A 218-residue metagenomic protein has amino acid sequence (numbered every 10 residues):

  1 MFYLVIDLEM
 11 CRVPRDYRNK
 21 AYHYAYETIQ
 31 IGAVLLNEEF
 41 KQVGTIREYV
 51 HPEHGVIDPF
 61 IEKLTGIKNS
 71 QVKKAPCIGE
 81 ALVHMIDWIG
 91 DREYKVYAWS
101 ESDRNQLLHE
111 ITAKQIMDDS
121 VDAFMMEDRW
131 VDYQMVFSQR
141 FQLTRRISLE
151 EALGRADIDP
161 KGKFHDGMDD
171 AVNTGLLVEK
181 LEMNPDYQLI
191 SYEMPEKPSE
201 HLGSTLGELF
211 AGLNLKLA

Functional and structural regions predicted by a protein language model:
F2-H109, G162: Conserved non-catalytic scaffold segment of RNase H-like nuclease domains
I6, V131, D169: Active-site flanking residues adjacent to catalytic metal/cofactor-binding acidic residues
M10-R12, M135, N173: Short, glycine/acidic-enriched loop or turn micro-motifs at the edges of active sites
Y49, E62-T65, V72, M135-M168: Active-site-proximal helix-loop-helix substrate-binding element of RNase H-like nuclease domains
S102-D128: Substrate-recognition/cap helix-loop segment adjacent to the acidic, metal-dependent catalytic center of Asp-based
E127-V136: A contiguous pocket-lining binding segment that forms or flanks enzyme active sites
D166-L177: Acidic, divalent-metal-coordinating active-site segment for phosphoryl/phosphodiester hydrolysis, typified by short
L176-A218: Acidic two-metal-ion nuclease catalytic site recognized across multiple nuclease folds, prominently DnaQ/RNase D-T
